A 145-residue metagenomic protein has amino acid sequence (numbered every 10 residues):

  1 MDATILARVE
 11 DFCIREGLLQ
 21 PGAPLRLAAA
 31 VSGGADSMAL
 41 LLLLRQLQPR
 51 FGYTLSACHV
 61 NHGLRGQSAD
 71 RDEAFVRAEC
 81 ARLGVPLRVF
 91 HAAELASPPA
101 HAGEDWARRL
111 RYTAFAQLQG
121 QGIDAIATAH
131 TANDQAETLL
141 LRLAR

Functional and structural regions predicted by a protein language model:
M1-R145: Core alpha/beta nucleotide-donor-binding catalytic domains of modification enzymes
